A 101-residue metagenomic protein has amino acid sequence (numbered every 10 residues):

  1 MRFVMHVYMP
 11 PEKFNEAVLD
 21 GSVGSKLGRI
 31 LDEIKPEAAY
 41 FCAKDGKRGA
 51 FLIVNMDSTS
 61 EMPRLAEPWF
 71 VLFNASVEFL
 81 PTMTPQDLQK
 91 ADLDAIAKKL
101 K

Functional and structural regions predicted by a protein language model:
M1-K101: Conserved, structured core segments of small domains
